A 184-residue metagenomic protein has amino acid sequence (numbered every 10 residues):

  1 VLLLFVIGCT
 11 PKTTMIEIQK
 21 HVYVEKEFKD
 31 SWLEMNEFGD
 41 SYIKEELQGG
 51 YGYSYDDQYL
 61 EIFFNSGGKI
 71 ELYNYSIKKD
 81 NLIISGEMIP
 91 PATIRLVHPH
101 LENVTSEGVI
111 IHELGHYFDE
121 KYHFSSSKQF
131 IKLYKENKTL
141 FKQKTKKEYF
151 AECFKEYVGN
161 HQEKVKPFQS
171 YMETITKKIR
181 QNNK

Functional and structural regions predicted by a protein language model:
V1-L2: Sec-dependent signal peptide recognition, specifically the positively charged N-region followed immediately by
F5-I16: Sec-dependent signal peptide cleavage junction
T14-E34, K44-E46, Y53-K184: Active-site-flanking segments in enzyme catalytic domains
